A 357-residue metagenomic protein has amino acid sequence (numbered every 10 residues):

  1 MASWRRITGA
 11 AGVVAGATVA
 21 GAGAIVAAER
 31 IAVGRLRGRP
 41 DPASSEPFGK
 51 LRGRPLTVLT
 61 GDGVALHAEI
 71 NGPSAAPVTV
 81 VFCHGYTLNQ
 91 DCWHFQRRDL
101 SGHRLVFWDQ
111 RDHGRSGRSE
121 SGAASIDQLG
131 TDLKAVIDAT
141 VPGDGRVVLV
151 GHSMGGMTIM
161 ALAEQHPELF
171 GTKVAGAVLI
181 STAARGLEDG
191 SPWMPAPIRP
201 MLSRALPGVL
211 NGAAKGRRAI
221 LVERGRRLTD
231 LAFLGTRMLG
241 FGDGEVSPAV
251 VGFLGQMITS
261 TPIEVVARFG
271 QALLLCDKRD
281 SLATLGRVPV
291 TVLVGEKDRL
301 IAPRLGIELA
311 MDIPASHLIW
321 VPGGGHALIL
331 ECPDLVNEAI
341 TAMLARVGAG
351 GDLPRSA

Functional and structural regions predicted by a protein language model:
W4-V33: Hydrophobic alpha-helical topogenic segments used for membrane insertion/localization
V64, E69-R118, V136: Conserved HGGG/HGGXW glycine-rich cap/lid loop of the alpha/beta-hydrolase fold
G85-L88, S153, A183: Active-site glycine-rich loops that stabilize anionic/oxyanionic intermediates across multiple enzyme folds
H113-T158, L162-T172, G190, E338: Active-site loop/oxyanion-hole signature of alpha/beta-hydrolase fold enzymes
E168, T172-I220: Flexible "cap/lid" loop of the alpha/beta hydrolase fold
A214-T284: Conserved alpha/beta-hydrolase catalytic His-Asp/Glu region
L285-G286, V292-V294, D298: Short beta-strand/loop motif that positions the catalytic acidic residue of the alpha/beta-hydrolase fold
L300, L318-N337: Catalytic histidine-centered segment of alpha/beta-hydrolase-like enzymes
